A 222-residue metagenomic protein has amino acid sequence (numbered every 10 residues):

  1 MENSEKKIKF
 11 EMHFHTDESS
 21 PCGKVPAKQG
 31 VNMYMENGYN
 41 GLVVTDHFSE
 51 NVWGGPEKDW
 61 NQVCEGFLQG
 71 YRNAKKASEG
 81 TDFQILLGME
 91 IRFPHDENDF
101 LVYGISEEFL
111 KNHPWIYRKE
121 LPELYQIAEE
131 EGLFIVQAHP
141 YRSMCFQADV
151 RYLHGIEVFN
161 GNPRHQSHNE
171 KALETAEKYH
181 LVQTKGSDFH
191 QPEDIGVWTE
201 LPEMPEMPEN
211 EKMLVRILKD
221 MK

Functional and structural regions predicted by a protein language model:
M1-M12, T16, S20, A27-N32 (+2 more regions): Charged catalytic cores and adjacent phosphate/nucleic-acid-binding surfaces used for phosphate/nucleic-acid chemistry
K6-I8, G38-G41, E79-I85, E131-F134 (+2 more regions): Short, well-ordered coil/turn segments that N-cap beta-strands
S20-V25, N51-A74, V150, G196-V197: Metal-dependent catalytic neighborhoods of phosphoester/phosphodiester hydrolases
V31-W60, F134: Divalent metal-dependent hydrolysis catalytic cores, especially in the metallo-beta-lactamase
M35, E79, Y125, E129-E131 (+2 more regions): Anion (oxyanion) recognition and catalysis
G66-F67, P114-E123, Q166-E174: Active-site-adjacent beta->alpha loops and helix N-cap segments on the catalytic face of soluble alpha/beta enzymes
N98-G132: Binuclear metal-dependent hydrolase catalytic cores centered on His/Asp/Glu-rich metal-binding motifs
